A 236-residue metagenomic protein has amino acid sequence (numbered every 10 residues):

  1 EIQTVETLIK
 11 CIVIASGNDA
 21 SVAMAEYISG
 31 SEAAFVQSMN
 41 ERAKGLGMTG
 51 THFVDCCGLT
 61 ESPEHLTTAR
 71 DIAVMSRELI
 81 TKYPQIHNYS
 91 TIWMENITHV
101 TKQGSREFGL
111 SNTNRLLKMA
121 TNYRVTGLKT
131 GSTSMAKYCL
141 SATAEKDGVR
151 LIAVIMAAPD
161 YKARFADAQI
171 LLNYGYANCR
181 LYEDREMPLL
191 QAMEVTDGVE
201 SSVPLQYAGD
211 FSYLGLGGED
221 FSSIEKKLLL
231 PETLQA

Functional and structural regions predicted by a protein language model:
E1-S76, I80-Y83: Active-site-adjacent loops and short helices of periplasmic peptidoglycan-processing enzymes
M48-H52, E61-A236: Domain-terminus/edge residues, biased toward the C-terminal soluble/receptor-binding domains of extracytoplasmic
